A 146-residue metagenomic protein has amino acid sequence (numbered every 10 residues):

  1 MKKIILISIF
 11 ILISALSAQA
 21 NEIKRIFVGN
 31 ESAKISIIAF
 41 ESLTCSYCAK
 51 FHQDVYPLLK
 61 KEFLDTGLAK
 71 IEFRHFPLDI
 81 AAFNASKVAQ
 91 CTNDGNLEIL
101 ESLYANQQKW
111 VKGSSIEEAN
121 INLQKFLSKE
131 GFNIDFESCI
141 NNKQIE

Functional and structural regions predicted by a protein language model:
M1-D79, F83, K125, I145-E146: Extracytoplasmic thiol/disulfide redox context detector
P77-E146: Cysteine-centric redox/oxidoreductase cores and disulfide-bonded domains
